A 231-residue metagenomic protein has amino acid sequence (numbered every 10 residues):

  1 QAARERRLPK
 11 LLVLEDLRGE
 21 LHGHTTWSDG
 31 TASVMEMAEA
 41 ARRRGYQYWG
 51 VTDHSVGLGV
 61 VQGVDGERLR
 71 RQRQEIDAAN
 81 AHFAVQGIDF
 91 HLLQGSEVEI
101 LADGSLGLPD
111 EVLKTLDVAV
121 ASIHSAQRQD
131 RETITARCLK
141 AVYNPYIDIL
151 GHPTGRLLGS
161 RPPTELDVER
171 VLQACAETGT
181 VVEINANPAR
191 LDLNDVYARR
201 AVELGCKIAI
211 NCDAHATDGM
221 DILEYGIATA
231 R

Functional and structural regions predicted by a protein language model:
Q1-T25, T31-V51, S55-F90, A102-R231: Charged catalytic cores and adjacent phosphate/nucleic-acid-binding surfaces used for phosphate/nucleic-acid chemistry
L93: General small-molecule cofactor/ligand-binding pocket signal
E97-L101: Active-site beta-strand->loop->alpha-helix modules in alpha/beta enzyme cores, enriched in Gly/His/Asp(Glu)
